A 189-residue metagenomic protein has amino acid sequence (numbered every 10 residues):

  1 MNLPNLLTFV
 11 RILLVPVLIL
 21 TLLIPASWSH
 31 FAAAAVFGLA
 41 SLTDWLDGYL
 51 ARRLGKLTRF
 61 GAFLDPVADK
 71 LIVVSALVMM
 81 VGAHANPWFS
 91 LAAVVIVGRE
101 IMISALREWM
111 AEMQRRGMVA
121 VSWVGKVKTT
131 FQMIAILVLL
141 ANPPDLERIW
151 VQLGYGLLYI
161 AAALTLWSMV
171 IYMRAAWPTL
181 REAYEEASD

Functional and structural regions predicted by a protein language model:
M1, D47, A51-I72, R115-K126 (+1 more regions): Juxtamembrane helix-capping/reentrant segments at transmembrane boundaries
M1-L3, F9, L14-V15, P25 (+2 more regions): C-terminal membrane-associated helical module and adjoining short loops/tails
L3-I19, D69-A76: Short, conserved structural micro-motifs that define repeat-unit consensus positions and nucleotide-binding loops
R11, R52, R99-I101, K126: Short, cationic motifs built from Arg/Lys/His that form the positively charged side of catalytic pockets
I12, W45-G48, P66, K70-L71 (+2 more regions): Generic detector of well-ordered alpha-helical packing
L14-F63, A76-V97, W150-L166: Membrane-embedded alpha-helical segments that form the functional core of polytopic membrane enzymes, especially those
L14-V17, V74-V78, M102, I134-V138: Transmembrane-helix signature of multi-pass solute transporters
R99-M110: Membrane-water interface of transmembrane alpha-helices
